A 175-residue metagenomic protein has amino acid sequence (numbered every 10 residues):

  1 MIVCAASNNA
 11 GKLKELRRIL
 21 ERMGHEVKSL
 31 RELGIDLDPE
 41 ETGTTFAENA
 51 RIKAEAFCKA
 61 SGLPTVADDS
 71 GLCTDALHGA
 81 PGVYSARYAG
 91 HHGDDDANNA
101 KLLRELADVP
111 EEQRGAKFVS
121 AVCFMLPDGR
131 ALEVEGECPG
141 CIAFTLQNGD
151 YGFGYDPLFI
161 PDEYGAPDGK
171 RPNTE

Functional and structural regions predicted by a protein language model:
I2-C4, A10-S29, L33-E175: Anionic-ligand binding patches
